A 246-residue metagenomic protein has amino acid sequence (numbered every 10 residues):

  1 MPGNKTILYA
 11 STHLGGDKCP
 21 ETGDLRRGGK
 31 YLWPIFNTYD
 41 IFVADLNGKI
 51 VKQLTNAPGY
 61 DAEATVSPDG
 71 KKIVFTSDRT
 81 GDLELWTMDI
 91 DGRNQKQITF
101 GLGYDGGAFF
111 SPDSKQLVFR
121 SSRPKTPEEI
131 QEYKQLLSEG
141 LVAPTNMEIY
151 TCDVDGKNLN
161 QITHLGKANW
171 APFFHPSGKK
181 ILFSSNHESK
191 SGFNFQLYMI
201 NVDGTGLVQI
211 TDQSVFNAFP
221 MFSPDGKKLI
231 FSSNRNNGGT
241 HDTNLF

Functional and structural regions predicted by a protein language model:
M1-P2, L14: Blade-loop segments of beta-propeller domains
P2-G3, P68-D69, P112-D113, P176-S177 (+1 more regions): Residue-level detector of Asp-centered blade-edge/turn motifs that repeat once per structural unit in beta-propeller
I7, I73-V74, L117, I181 (+1 more regions): Hydrophobic beta-strand positions that form the internal "hydrophobic ladder" of WD40/Gbeta-like beta-propeller blades
A10-D40, Q53-D61, T76-W86, T99-Y104 (+7 more regions): A flexible loop/linker signature enriched in serine peptidases of the S9 family
D45-K49, D89-R93, D153-K157, N201-T205: Short loop/turn segments that connect beta-strands within beta-propeller blades
K72, D89, D153, K179-K180: Tandem repeat domain/solenoid detector
F109, V208-T211: A structural signal for the main folded, soluble domain(s) of proteins
